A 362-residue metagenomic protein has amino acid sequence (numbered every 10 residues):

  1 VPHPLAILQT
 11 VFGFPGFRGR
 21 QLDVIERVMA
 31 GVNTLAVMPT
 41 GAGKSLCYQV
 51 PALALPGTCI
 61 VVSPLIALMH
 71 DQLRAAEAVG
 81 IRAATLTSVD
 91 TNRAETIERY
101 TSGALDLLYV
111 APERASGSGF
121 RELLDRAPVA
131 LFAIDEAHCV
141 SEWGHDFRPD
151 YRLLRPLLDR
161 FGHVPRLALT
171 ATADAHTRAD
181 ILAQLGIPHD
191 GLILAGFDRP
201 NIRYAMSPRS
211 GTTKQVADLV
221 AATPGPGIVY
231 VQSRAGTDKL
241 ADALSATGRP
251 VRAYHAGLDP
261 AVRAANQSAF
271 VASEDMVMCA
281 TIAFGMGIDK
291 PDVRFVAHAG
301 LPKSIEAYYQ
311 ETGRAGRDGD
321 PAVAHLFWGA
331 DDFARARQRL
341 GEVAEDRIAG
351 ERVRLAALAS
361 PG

Functional and structural regions predicted by a protein language model:
P2-V11, P15-G19, D23-S45, A52-L55 (+1 more regions): Helicase motor core with emphasis on the C-terminal RecA-like subdomain
S360-G362: Short acidic, hydrophobic short linear motifs in intrinsically disordered regions
